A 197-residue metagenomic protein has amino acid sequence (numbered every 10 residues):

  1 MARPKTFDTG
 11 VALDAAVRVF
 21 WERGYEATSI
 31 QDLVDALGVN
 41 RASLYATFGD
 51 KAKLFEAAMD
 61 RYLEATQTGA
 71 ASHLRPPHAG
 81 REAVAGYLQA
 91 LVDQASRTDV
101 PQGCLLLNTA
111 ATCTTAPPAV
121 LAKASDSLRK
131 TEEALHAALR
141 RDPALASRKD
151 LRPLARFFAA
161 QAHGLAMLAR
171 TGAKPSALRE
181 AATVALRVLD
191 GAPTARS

Functional and structural regions predicted by a protein language model:
V11, A15-K53, A57: Helix-turn-helix
A57, A71-Q102, R148-A155: Hydrophobic alpha-helical connector segments
D60-T66: Short, basic, alpha-helical segments at the C-terminal edge of helix-turn-helix-like DNA-binding modules
P76-P77, A116-P118, L128-L154, G191-S197: Hydrophobic alpha-helical bundle segments that form small-molecule/ligand-binding pockets
A83-V84, T98-A122: Amphipathic alpha-helical segments used for helix-helix packing
Q94-S96, T115, A137, F158-S176 (+1 more regions): Amphipathic C-terminal alpha-helical segment
Q102-A111, K149-L168, E180-V188: Hydrophobic alpha-helical segments that form the core of small-molecule binding pockets and/or dimer interfaces
